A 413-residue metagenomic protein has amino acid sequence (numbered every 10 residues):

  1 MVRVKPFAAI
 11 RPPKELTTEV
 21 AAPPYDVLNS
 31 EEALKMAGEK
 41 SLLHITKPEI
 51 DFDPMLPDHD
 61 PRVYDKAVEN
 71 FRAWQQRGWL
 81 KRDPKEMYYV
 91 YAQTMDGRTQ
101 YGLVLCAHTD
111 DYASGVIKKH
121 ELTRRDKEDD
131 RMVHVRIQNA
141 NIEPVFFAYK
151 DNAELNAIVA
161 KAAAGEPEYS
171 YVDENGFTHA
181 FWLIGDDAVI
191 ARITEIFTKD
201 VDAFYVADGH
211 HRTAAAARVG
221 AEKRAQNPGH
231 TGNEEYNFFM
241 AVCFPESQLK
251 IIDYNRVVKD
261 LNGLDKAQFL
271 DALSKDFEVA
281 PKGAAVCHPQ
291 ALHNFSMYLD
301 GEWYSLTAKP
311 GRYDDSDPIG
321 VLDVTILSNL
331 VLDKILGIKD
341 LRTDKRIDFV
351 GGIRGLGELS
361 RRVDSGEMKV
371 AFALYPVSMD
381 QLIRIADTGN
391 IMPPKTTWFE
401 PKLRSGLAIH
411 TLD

Functional and structural regions predicted by a protein language model:
M1-D413: Surface-exposed, charge/polar-rich loops and edge strands
